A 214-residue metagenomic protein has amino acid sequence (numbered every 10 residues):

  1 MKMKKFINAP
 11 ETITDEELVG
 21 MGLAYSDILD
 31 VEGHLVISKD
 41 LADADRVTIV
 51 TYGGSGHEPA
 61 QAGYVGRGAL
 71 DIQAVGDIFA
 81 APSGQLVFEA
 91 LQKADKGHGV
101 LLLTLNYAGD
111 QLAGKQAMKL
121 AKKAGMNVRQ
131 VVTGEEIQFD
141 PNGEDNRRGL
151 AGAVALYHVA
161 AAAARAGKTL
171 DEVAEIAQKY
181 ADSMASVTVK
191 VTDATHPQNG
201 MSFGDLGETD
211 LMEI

Functional and structural regions predicted by a protein language model:
M1-I49, L206-E208: N-terminal amphipathic/basic leader segments beginning at the initiator methionine
K2, A44-Y52, Q61-A74, Q138-F139 (+1 more regions): Gly-rich Lys/Arg/Thr-decorated short loops/hinges at beta-loop-alpha junctions or inter-strand turns that position
K4, V47-G54, L70-Q73, G99-A108 (+3 more regions): Short glycine-rich or small-residue beta-strand-to-loop segments that form or flank ligand, phosphate, metal/Fe-S
H57, Q61-G97: Glycine-rich oxoanion-binding loops at beta->alpha junctions
E58-A60, Q85-F88, G109-K115, Q138-P141: Short glycine/serine/threonine-rich phosphate/pyrophosphate-binding segments that cradle anionic phosphate groups
Q73-I78, K122-N146: Short, acidic/small-residue loops that bind anionic groups at enzyme active sites
F88-N106, L112, N142-H158: A structural-propensity feature for long, helix-poor, extended segments
F139-R148, Y157-I214: Internal, active-site/partner-interface "lid" segment
